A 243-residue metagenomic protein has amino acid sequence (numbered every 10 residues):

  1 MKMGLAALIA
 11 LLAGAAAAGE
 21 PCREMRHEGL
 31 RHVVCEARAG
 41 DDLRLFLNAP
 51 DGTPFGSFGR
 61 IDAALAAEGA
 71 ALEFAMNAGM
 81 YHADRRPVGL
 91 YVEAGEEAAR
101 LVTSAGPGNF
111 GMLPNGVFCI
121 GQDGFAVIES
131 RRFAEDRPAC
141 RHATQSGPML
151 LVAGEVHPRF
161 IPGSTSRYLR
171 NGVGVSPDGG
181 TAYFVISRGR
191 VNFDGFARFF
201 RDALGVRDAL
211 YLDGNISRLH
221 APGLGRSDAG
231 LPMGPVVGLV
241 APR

Functional and structural regions predicted by a protein language model:
M1-L8: Sec-dependent signal peptide recognition, specifically the positively charged N-region followed immediately by
A13-A15: N-terminal signal peptide c-region/cleavage motif recognized by signal peptidases
A17-N109: Zymogen propeptides
R26, D84, L212-H220: Small/polar glycine-rich anion-binding or flexible loop at a beta-alpha turn
A37-D41, C119-G124, V152-G154, V175-G180 (+1 more regions): Short acidic-glycine loop/turn motifs at beta-strand connectors
P50-T53, R132-D136, I186-R190: Short, solvent-exposed aromatic-acidic interface loops
R86-F160: Active-site-adjacent helix-turn-beta-strand microarchitecture at beta-sheet edges that either contains or buttresses
V88-S104, R159-R170, V175-D208, S217-R243: Conserved, well-ordered active-site substructure
